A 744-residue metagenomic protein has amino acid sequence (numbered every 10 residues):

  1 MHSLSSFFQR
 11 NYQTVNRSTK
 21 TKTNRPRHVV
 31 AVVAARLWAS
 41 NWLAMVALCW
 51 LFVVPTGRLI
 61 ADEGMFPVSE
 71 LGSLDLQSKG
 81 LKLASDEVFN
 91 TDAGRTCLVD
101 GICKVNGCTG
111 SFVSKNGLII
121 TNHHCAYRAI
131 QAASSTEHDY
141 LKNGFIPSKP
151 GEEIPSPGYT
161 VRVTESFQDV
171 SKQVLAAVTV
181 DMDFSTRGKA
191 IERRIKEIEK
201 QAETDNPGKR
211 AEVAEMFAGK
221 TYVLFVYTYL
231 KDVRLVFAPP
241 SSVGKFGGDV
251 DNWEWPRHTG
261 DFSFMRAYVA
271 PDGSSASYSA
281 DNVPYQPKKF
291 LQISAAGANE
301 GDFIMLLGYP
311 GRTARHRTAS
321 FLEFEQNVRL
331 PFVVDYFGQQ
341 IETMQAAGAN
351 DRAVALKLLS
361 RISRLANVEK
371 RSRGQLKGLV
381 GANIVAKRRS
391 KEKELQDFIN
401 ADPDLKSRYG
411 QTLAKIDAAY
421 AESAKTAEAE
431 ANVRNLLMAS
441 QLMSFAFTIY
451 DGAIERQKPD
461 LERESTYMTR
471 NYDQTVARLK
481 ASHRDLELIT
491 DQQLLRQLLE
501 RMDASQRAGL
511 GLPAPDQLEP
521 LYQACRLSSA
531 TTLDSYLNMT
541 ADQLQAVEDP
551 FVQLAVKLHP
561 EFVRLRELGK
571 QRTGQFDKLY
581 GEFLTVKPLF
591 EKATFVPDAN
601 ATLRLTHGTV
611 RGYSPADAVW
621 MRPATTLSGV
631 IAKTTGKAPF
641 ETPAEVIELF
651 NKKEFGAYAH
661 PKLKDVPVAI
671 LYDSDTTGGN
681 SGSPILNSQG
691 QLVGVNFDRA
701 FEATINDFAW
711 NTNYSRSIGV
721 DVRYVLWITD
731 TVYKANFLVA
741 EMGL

Functional and structural regions predicted by a protein language model:
M1-S40: N-terminal secretory signal peptides that target proteins for export/translocation
H2-L4, A39-S40, F52, T56-L744: Terminal presequence/propeptide segments associated with secretion/organelle targeting and zymogen/polyprotein
A31, A44, I60-A61: Intrinsically disordered, low-complexity regulatory regions of eukaryotic regulatory proteins
A44-F52: Hydrophobic helical h-region of N-terminal Sec-dependent signal peptides in bacterial secretory/periplasmic proteins
